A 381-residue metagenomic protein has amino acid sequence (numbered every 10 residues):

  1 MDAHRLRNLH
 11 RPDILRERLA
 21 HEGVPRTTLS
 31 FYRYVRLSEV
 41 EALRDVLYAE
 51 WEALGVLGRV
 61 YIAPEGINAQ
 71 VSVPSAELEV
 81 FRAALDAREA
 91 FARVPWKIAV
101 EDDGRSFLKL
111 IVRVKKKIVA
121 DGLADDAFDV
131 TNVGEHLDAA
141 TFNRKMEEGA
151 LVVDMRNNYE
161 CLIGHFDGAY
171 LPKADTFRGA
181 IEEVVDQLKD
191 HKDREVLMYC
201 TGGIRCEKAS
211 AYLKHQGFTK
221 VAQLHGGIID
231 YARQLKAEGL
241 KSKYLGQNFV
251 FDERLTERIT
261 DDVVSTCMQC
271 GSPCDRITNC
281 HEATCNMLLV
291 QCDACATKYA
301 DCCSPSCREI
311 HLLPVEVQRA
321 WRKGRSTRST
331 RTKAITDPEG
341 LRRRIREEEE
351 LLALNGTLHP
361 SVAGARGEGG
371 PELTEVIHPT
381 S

Functional and structural regions predicted by a protein language model:
D2-E135, E148, R156-E195, I204-S381: Rhodanese-like catalytic fold shared by cysteine-dependent sulfurtransferases and DSP/PTP-type phosphatases
L137-T141: N-terminal domain-start motif of subtilase-like serine proteases
F142-E147: A short acidic-Thr-Gly-centered motif at the start of a beta-strand
T201: Substrate-contacting helices/loops that form the catalytic groove of nucleic-acid and nucleotide-polymer processing
